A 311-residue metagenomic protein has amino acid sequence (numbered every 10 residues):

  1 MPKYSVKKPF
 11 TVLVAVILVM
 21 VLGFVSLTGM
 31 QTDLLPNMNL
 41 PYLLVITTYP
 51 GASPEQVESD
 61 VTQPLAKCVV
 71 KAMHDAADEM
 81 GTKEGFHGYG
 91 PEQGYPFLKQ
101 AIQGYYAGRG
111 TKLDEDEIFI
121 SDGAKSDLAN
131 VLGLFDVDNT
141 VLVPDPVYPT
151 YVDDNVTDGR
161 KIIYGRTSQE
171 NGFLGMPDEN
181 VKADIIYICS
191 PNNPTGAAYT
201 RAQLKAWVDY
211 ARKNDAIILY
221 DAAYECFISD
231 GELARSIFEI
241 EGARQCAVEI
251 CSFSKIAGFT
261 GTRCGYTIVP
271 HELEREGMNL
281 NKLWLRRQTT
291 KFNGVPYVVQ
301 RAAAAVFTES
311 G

Functional and structural regions predicted by a protein language model:
P2-Q31: Hydrophobic alpha-helical transmembrane signal-anchor segments
T11, V25-K71, D75: Extracytoplasmic/periplasmic
Q63, K67-G123, N130, V306-E309: N-terminal small-domain helix-loop-helix segment of the aminotransferase-like
L113-I118, N139-T140, R244-A247: Short acidic capping loops at alpha-helix termini that bridge into adjacent secondary structure
L134-N155, K161: Conserved PLP-anchoring active-site segment centered on the Schiff-base-forming lysine
N139, R160, K213-I217, R244-Q245: A short helix->loop->beta-strand "cap" motif at the edges of active sites that frequently abuts
T167-F238: Active-site phosphate-binding strand-loop segment of PLP-dependent enzymes
I240-G311: Conserved core segment of the aminotransferase class I/II
